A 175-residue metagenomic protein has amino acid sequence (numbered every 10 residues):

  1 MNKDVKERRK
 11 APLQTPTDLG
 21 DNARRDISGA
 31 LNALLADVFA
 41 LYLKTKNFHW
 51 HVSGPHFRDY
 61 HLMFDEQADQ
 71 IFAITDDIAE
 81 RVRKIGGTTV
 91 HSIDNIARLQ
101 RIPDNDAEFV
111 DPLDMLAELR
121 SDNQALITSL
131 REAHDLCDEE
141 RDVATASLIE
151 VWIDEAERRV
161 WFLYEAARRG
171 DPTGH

Functional and structural regions predicted by a protein language model:
M1-T17: Acidic, low-complexity proline/glycine-rich segments
P12-L34, P112: Disorder-to-helix initiation segments
D18-D26, L41-E66, E132-A144: Helix-loop segments that flank and shape redox-cofactor active sites
N32, A36-F39, D65, D69-D76 (+5 more regions): Generic structural signal for well-ordered, non-transmembrane alpha-helical segments in soluble/cytosolic regions
V52, F57, D69, I93-A97 (+3 more regions): Long, contiguous binding/interaction regions
V52, H56-N95: Conserved alpha-helical segments that form or flank metal/cofactor-binding pockets of metalloenzymes
A73, S147-T173: Short, contiguous alpha-helical
R81, D94-V151: Acidic/histidine-rich alpha-helical segments that form the ligand environment of transition-metal centers
